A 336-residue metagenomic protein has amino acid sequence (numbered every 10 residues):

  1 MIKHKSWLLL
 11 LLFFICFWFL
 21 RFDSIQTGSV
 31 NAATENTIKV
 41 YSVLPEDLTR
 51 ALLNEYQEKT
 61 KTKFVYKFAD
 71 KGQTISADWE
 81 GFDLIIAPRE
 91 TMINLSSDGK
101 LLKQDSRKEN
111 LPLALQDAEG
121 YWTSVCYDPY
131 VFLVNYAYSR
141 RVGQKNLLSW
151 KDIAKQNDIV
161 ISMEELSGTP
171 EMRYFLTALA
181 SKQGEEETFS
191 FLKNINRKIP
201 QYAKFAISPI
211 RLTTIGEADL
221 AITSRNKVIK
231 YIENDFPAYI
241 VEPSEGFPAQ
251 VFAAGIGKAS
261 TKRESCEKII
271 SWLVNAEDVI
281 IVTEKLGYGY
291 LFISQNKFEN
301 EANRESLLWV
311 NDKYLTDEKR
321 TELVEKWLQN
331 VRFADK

Functional and structural regions predicted by a protein language model:
I2, S6-W7, W18-D98: Early extracytoplasmic/lumenal segment of secretory-pathway proteins
T37, K59-F68, G184-A203, D235-P237: A local structural motif
W79-F82, I86-I210, T214-E217: Extracytoplasmic ligand-binding site segments that recognize negatively charged/polar headgroups
T91-S97, T214-P237: A ligand-binding cleft/hinge motif common to bilobed small-molecule-binding domains
L111-A114, D128, F191-N196, Y202-A203 (+2 more regions): Periplasmic-binding protein-like
V131-Y138, Q250-S265, I281-K285: A bilobed periplasmic-binding-protein/Venus flytrap-type ligand-binding module shared by bacterial periplasmic
I161-S167, W272-Q295: Periplasmic-binding protein-like
Y290-K336: An extracytoplasmic/periplasmic, membrane-proximal ligand-sensing/linker region
